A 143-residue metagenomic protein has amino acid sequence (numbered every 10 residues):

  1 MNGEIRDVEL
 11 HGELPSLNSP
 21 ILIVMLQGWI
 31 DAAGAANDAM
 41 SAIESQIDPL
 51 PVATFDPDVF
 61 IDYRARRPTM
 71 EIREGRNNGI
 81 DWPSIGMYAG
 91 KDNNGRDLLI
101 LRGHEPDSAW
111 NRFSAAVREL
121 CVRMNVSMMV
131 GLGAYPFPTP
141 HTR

Functional and structural regions predicted by a protein language model:
M1-E105: N-terminal short beta-loop-beta anion/metal-coordinating cradle
G79-R143: Glycine-rich phosphate- or other oxyanion-binding loops that anchor nucleotides, phosphorylated ligands
